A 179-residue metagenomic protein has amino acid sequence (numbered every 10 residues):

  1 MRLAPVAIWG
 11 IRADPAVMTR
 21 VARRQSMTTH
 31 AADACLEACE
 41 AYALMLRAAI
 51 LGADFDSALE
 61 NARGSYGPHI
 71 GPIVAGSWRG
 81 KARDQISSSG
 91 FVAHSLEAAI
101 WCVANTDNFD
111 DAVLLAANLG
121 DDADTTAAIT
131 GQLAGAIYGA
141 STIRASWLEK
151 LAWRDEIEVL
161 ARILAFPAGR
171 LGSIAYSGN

Functional and structural regions predicted by a protein language model:
M1-T106, A112-L119, L133: Amphipathic alpha-helical interface segments
M18-T19, T130, A145-E149: Short amphipathic alpha-helical leader/targeting segments
D124: Conserved catalytic/binding loops enriched for acidic/polar residues
A127-Y138: Short, small-residue alpha-helix embedded
A136-N179: Conserved glycine-rich phosphate/nucleotide-binding loop and adjacent Mg2+-coordinating catalytic segment
